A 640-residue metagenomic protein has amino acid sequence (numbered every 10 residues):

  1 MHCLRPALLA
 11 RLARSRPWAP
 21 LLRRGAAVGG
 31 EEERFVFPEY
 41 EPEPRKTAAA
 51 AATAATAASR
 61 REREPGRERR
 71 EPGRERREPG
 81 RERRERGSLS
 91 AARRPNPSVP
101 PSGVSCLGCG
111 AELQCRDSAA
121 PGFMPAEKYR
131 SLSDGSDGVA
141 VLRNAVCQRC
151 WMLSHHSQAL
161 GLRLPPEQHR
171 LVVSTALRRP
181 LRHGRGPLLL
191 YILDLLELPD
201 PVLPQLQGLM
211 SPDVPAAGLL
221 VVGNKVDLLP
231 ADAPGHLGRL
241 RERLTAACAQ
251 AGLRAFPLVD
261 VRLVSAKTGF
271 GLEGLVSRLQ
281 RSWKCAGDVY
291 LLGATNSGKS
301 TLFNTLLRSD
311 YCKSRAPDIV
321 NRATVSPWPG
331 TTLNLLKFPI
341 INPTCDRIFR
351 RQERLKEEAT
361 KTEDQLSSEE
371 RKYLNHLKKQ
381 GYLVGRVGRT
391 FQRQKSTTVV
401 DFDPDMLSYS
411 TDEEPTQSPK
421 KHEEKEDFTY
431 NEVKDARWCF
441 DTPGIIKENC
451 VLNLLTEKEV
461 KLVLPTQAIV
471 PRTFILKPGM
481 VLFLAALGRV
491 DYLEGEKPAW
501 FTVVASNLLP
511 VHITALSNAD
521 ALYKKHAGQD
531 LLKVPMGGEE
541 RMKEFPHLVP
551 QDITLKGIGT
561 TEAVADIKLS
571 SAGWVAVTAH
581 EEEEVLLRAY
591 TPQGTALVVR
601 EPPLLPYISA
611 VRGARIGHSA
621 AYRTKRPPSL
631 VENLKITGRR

Functional and structural regions predicted by a protein language model:
C3-L188, D213-G218, V226, I319-R640: Helix-rich effector regions associated with P-loop NTPase G domains
S105, R143-V146, V202, H236 (+3 more regions): Helical mechanochemical/support elements of P-loop NTPase systems and associated helical scaffolds
G108-A111, R149, Y191, L195 (+12 more regions): Ordered, helix-dominated protein-protein interaction surfaces in large eukaryotic regulatory proteins
S118, A159-L160, P201-V202, A231-D232 (+3 more regions): Intrinsically disordered, low-complexity regions enriched in proline, serine, glycine and charged residues
H155-L164, G184-Q205, L220, V226-H236 (+1 more regions): Conserved Switch II/interswitch segment of TRAFAC-class P-loop GTPases
A176-G184, P201-L203, L209-P215, T245-A255 (+3 more regions): Alpha-helix termini
A217-L220, L228-T295, F303-L333, T344-C345: Canonical P-loop GTPase G-domain recognition
K299: Conserved lysine of the Walker
